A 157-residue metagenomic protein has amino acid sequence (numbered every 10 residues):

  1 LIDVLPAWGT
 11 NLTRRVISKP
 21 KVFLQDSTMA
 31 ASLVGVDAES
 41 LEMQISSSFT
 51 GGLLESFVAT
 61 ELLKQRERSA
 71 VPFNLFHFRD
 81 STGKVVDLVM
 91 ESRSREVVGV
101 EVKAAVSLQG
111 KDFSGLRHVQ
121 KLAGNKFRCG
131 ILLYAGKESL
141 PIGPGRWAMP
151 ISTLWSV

Functional and structural regions predicted by a protein language model:
L1-V97: Accessory nucleic acid-recognition modules appended to NTPase machines
S32, Q109-G110, S139-G143: Switch/connector loops and helix/strand junctions flanking conserved nucleotide-binding motifs in nucleotide-processing
E67-R68, H118-K126: Arginine/glycine-rich "motif VI" loop of SF2 helicases in the C-terminal RecA-like domain
R79, K103, L133-Y134: Short beta-strand/turn micro-motifs composed of small residues that flank or help shape donor/cofactor-binding pockets
V102-G110: Short beta-strand-loop-alpha-helix junction that forms the active-site gateway of nucleic-acid-processing nucleases
A135-V157: Domain-level recognition of nuclease-like catalytic cores that cleave nucleotide substrates
